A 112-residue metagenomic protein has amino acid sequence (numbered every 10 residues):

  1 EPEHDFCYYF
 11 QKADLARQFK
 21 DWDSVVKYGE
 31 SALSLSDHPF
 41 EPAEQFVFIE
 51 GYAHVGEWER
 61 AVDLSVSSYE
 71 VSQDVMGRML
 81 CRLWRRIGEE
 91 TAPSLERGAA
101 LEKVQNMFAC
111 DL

Functional and structural regions predicted by a protein language model:
E1-L112: C-terminal luminal/periplasmic domains and tails of membrane-associated envelope-modifying transferases
